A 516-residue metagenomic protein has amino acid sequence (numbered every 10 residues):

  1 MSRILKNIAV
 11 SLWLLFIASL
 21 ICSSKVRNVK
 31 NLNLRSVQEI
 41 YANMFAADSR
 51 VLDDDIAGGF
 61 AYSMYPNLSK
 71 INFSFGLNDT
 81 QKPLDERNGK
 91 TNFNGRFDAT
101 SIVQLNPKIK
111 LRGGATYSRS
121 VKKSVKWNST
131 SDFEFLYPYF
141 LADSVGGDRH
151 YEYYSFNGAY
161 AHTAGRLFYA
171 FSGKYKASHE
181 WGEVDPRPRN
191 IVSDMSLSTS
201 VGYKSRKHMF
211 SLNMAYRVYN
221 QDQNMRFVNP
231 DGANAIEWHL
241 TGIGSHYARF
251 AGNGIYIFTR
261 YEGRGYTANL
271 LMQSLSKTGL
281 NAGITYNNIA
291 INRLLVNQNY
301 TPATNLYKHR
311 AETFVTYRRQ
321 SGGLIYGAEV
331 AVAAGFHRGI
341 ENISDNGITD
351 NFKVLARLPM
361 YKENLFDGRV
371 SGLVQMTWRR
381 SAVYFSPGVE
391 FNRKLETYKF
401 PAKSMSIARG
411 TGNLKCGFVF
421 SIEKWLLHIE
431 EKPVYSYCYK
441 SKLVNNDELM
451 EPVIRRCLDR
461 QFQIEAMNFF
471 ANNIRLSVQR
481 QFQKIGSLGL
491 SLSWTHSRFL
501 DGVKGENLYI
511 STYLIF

Functional and structural regions predicted by a protein language model:
M1-L32, F516: Bacterial Sec-dependent N-terminal signal peptides
C22-Y117, V121-K123: N-terminal, post-signal peptide beta-strand-biased segments of exported outer-membrane/organellar beta-barrel and other
N28-V37, S205, K504-F516: Outer-membrane beta-barrel "beta-signal"
T80-R96, G147, S178-V192, I257-T259 (+1 more regions): Outer-membrane beta-barrel proteins
F93-A115, V192-A215, K308-E329, A408-V419: Transmembrane beta-barrel strand/turn architecture of Gram-negative outer membrane proteins
T116-Y154, N213, N220-Q223, V228 (+1 more regions): Outer-membrane beta-barrel translocator/channel fold
D132-L141, H239-I515: Outer membrane beta-barrel transmembrane domains
A159-E183, V192-S198, N281-V296, Y384-N392: Surface-exposed extracellular loop regions of Gram-negative outer-membrane beta-barrel proteins
